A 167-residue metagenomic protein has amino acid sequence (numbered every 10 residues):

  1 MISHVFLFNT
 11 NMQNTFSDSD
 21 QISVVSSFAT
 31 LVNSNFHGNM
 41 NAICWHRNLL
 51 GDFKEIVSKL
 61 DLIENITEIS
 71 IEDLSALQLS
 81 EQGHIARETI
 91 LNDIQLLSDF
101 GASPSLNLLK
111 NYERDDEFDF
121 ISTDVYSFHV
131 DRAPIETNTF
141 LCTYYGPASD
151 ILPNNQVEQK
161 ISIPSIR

Functional and structural regions predicted by a protein language model:
I2-F53: Generic N-terminal segment detector
S23-S27, D119-Y126: Short linear interaction motifs
L31-V32, D93-I94, Y126-D131: Catalytic micro-motifs at enzyme active sites that drive phosphoryl/nucleotidyl and oxygen chemistry
N35-N39, L97-F100, I135: Flexible, charged surface loops at secondary-structure boundaries
F36-H84: Non-heme Fe(II)/2-oxoglutarate
I43-H46, S103-L108, T139-C142, I151: A structural signal for short, well-ordered beta-strand segments and their strand-loop junctions that often border
I66-E117: Signature of the catalytic double-stranded beta-helix
S122-R167: Catalytic core of non-heme Fe(II) oxygenases with the double-stranded beta-helix
